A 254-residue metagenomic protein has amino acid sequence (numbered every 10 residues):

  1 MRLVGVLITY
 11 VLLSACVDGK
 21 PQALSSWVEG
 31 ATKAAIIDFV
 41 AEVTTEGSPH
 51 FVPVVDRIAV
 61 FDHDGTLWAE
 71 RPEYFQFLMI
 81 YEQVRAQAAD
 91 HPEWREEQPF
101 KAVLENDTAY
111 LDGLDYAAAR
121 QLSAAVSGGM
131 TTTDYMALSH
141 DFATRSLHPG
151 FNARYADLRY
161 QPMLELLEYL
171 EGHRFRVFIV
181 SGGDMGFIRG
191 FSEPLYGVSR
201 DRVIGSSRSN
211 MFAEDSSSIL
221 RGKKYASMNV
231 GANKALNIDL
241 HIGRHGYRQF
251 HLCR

Functional and structural regions predicted by a protein language model:
G5-S14: Bacterial N-terminal signal peptides
C16-H63, R85, A89-H91: Non-catalytic pre-domain segments flanking phosphatase-related domains
K20-I37, A41, D56, Q121 (+1 more regions): C-terminal cap/substrate-recognition subdomain and adjoining C-terminal extension of metal-dependent phosphatase-like
E46-V54, P92-E96, V177-G182, Q249: Surface-exposed patches in mature extracellular/periplasmic domains of secreted proteins
E73, M79-D157, Q161: A metal-dependent, Asp-based hydrolase signature
